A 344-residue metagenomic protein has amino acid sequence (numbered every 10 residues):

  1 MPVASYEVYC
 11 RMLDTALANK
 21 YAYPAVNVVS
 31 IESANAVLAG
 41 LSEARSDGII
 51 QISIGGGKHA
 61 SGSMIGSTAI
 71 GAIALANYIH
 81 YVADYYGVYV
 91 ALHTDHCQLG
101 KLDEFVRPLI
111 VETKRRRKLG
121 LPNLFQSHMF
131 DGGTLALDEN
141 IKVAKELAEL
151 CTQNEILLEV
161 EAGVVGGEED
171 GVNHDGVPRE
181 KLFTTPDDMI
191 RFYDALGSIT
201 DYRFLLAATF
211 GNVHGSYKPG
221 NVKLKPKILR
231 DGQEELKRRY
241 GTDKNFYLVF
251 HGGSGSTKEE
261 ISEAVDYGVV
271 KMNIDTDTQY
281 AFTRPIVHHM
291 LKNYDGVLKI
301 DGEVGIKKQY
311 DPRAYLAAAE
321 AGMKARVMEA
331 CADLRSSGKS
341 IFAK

Functional and structural regions predicted by a protein language model:
M1-P24: N-terminal amphipathic alpha-helix/helix-capping segment at the start of soluble metabolic enzymes
P2, N27, I65, R179-L182 (+5 more regions): Hydrophobic alpha-helical scaffolding
E7-T15, I31-G87, L99-K244, K258-E263 (+1 more regions): Alpha/beta enzyme core
A25-N27, I49-Q51, A91-H93: Short, conserved beta-strand segments within well-ordered enzyme catalytic domains that often line or immediately flank
V26-E32, I54, G302, K344: Short secondary-structure junction/hinge motifs that connect adjacent elements
V28, L92-G100, F246-S256: Glycine-rich beta-to-alpha transition loops that act as phosphate-gripper elements at the mouths of alpha/beta enzyme
A83-D84, V213, K218, I228 (+2 more regions): Catalytic-face loop-and-helix region of soluble metabolic enzyme cores
K292-K344: Extended, intrinsically disordered, low-complexity segments
